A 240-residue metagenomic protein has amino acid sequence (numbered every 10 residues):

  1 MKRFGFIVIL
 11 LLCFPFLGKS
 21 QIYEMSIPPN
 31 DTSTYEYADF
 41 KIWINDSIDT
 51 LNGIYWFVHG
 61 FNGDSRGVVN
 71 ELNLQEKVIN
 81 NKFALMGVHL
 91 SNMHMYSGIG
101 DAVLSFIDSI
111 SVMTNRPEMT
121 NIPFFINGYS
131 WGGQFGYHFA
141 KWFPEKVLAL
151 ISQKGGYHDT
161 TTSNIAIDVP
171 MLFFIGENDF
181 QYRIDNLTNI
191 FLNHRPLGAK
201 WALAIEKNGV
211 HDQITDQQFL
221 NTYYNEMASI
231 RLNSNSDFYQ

Functional and structural regions predicted by a protein language model:
M1-I22: Bacterial Sec-dependent N-terminal signal peptides
G18-I54, I122-F143, V147, Y157: A domain-start/cap signature at the N-terminus of enzymes
I48-M95, F180-R183: Short substrate-entry loop that stabilizes the transition state in hydrolases
H94-E118, H138: Alpha/beta-hydrolase active-site loop
I151-Q153: A short, hydrophobic beta-strand element of the alpha/beta-hydrolase
I165-M171, L197-K200: Short, proline-enriched alpha-helix->beta-strand connector loops that line the catalytic pocket of alpha/beta-hydrolase
F173-I175: Short beta-strand/loop motif that positions the catalytic acidic residue of the alpha/beta-hydrolase fold
L197, K207-Q240: Alpha/beta-hydrolase-fold serine-hydrolase catalytic core, especially in secreted/extracellular enzymes
